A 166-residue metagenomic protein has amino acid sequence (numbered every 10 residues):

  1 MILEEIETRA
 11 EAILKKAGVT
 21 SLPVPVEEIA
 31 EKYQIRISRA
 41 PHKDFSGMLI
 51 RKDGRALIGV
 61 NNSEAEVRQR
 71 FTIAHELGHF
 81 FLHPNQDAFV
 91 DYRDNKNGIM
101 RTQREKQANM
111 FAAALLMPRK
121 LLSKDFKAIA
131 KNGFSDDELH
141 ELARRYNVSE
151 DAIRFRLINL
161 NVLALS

Functional and structural regions predicted by a protein language model:
M1-S166: Active-site hotspot residues in diverse enzymes, especially metal/ion-binding acidic/histidine motifs
